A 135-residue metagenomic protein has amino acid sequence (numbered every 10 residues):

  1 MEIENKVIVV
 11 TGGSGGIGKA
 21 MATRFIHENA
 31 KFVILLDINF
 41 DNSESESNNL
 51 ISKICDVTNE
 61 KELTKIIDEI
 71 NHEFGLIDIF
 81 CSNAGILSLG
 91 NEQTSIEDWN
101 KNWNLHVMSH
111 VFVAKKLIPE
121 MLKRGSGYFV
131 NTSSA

Functional and structural regions predicted by a protein language model:
E2-F32: Canonical Rossmann dinucleotide-binding motif of NAD(H)/NADP(H)-dependent dehydrogenases/reductases, specifically
V7-V10, F80-C81, F129: Conserved hydrophobic beta-strands of the Rossmann-like cofactor-binding core in SDR/related NAD(P)H-dependent
N48-K61: Rossmann-fold cofactor-recognition segment
T64, I86-N100: Conserved mid-core segment of classical short-chain dehydrogenase/reductases
E69-F80, S88: A glycine-rich helix->loop->beta "capping" turn within Rossmann-like NAD(P)(H)-dependent oxidoreductase domains
A114-K115: A short, exposed helix-loop element centered on a Lys and neighboring polar residues
S134: Residue(s) in the substrate-gating loop at a strand-loop-helix junction that position the organic substrate next
